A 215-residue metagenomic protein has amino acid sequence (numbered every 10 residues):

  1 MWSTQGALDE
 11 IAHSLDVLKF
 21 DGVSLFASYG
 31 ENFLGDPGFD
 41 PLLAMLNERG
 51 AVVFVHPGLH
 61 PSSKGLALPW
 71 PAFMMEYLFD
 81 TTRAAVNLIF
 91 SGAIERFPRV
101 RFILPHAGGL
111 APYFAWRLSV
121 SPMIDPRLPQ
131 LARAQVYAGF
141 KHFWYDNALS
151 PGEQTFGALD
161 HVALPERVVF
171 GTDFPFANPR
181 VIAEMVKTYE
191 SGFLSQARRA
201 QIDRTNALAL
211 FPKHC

Functional and structural regions predicted by a protein language model:
M1, F26-G30, G58-H60, A107-L110 (+2 more regions): Active-site beta-loop-alpha junctions enriched in small/polar residues
M1-S91: Active-site gating/metal-coordination segments in enzymes
D9, H13, V100, L131 (+2 more regions): Mid-to-C-terminal alpha-helical segments outside catalytic/metal-binding sites
S14, V23, L46, A93 (+4 more regions): Divalent metal-coordination and catalytic microenvironments
D16-V23, R49-A51, P98-R101, V136-F143 (+1 more regions): Short, well-ordered coil/turn segments that N-cap beta-strands
F90-G92, P98-A138: Aromatic-lined glycan-binding groove of carbohydrate-active enzymes
P126-G157: Aromatic-anchored helix/helix-loop segment that forms the rim or "lid" of small-molecule/cofactor binding pockets
